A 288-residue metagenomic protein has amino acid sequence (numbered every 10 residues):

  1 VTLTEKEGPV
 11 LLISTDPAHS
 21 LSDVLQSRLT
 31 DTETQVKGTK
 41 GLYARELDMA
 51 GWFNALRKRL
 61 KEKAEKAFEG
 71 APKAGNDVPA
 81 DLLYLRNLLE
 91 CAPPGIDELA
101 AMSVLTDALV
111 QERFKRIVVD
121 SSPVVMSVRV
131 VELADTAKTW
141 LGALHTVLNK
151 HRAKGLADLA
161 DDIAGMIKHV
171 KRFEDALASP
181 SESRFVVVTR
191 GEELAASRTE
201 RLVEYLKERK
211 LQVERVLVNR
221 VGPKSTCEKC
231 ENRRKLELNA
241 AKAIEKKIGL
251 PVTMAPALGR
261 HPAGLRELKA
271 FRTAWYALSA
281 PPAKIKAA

Functional and structural regions predicted by a protein language model:
V1-K171: Nucleotide-state-sensitive switch-loop elements of NTP-binding domains
E174-A288: C-terminal lobe/tail of nucleotide-utilizing enzymes
